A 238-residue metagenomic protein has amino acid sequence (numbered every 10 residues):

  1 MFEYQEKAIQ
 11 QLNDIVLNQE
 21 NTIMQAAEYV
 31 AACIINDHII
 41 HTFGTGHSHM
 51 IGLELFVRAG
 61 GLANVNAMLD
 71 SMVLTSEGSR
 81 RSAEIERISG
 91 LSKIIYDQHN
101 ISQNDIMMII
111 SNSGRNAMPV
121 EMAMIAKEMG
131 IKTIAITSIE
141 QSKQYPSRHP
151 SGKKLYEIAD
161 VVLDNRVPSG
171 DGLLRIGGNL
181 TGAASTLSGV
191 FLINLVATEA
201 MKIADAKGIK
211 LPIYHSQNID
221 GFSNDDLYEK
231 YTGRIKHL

Functional and structural regions predicted by a protein language model:
M1-N18: Generic N-terminal amphipathic, Lys/Arg-enriched alpha-helix
N18-C33: A short, well-structured juxtamembrane/interface segment
Q19, R87-S92, D205-I213: A general structural signal for short secondary-structure boundary/capping elements
D37-I40: Short active-site oxyanion
T42-A197: Glycine-rich phosphate-binding loops that contact phosphosugars or nucleotide phosphates
D171-I176, L180-L238: C-terminal functional extensions of proteins
